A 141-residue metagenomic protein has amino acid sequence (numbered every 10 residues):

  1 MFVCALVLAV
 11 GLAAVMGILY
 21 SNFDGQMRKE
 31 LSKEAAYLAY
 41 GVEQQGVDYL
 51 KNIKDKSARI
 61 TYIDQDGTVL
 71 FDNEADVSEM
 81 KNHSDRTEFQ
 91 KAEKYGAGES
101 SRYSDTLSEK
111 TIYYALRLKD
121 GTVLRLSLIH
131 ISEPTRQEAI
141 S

Functional and structural regions predicted by a protein language model:
M1-V69, E74-K81, R86-T87, E93 (+1 more regions): Juxtamembrane segments flanking the first transmembrane helix of membrane-anchored signal-transduction proteins
K54, E79-T122: Membrane-proximal, non-catalytic sensory/regulatory domains of signal-transducing membrane proteins
V69, T122-V123: Hydrophobic residues embedded in beta-strands of well-ordered beta-sheets
L126: Sensory beta-strand/linker motifs that couple input domains to effectors
I129-S141: Single conserved hydrophobic/aromatic residue that forms the stacking wall/gate of nucleotide- or nucleobase-binding
